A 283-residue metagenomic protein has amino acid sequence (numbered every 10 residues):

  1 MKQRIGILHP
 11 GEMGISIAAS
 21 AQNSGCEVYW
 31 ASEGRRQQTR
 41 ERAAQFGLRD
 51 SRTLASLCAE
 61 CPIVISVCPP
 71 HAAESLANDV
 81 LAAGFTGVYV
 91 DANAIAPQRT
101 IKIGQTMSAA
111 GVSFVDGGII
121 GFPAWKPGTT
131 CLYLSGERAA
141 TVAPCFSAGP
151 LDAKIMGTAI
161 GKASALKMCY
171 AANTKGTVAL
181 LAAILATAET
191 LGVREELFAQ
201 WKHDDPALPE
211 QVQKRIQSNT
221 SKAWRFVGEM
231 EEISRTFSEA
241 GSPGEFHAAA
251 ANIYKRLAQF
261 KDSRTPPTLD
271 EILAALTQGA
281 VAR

Functional and structural regions predicted by a protein language model:
M1-A59, A83: NAD(P)+-binding Rossmann beta1-loop-alpha1 motif at the extreme N-terminus of oxidoreductases
I5, A73, I95-K175: Rossmann-fold dinucleotide-binding core
E27, G47-R49, V88, S113 (+1 more regions): Conserved beta-strand segments of alpha/beta enzyme cores
L54-F114: Rossmann-fold NAD(P) dinucleotide-binding segment
L166-P266: Helical "substrate-binding/catalytic lid" subdomain of Rossmann-like NAD(P)-dependent dehydrogenases/reductases
T265-R283: Short, basic/aromatic-enriched C-terminal tail that caps enzymatic domains
